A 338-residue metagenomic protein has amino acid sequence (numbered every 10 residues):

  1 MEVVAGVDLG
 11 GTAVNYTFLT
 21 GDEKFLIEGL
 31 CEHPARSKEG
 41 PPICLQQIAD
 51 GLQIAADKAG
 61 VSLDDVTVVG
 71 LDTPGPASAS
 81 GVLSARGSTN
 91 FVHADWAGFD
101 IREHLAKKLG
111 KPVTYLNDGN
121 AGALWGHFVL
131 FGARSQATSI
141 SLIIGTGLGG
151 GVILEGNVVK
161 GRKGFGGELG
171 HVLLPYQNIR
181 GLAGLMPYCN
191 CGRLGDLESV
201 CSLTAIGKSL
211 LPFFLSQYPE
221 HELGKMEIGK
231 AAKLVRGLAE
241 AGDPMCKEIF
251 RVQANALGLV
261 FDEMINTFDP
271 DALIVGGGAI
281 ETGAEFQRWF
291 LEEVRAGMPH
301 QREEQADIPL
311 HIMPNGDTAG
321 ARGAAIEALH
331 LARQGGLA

Functional and structural regions predicted by a protein language model:
E2-D8, D65-G70, S139-I143, G149 (+2 more regions): Short glycine-aspartate micro-motif
V3-D50, I54, S84-S88, G164 (+1 more regions): Short glycine-rich, Thr/Ser-proximal phosphate-binding strand/loop in the N-terminal lobe of ATP-dependent enzymes
A13-V14, M264, F268-G297: Glycine-rich phosphate-binding loops at beta-strand->alpha-helix junctions
A35-S37, P41-A49, D65-V69, G75-T138 (+2 more regions): Glycine-rich phosphate-binding loop and adjoining helix at the ATP-binding site of ATP-dependent phosphoryl-transfer
I48-V69, P112-V113, F261-L273: Phosphate/pyrophosphate-binding loops at sites that engage ATP/ADP/AMP, CoA/4′-phosphopantetheine, polyphosphate
F131-V200: Glycine-rich phosphate-binding loop of actin/hexokinase-like ATP-binding domains
P187, R193-A272, A306-P309: A mobile "lid/hinge" subdomain adjacent to the ATP/sugar-phosphate binding pocket shared across diverse ATP-dependent
